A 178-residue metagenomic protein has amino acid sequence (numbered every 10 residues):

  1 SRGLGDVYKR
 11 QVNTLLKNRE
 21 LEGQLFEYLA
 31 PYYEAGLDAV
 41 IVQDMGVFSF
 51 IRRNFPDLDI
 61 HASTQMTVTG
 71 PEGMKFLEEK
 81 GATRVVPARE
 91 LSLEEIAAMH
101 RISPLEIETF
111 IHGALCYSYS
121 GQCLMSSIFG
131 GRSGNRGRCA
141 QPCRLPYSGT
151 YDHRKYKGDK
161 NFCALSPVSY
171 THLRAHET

Functional and structural regions predicted by a protein language model:
G3-Y8, A175-T178: Short, small-residue-biased leader/transition segments that mark boundaries at the very start of proteins
V7, Y156-P167: Active-site loops and adjacent core secondary-structure elements that bind or stabilize anionic groups
K9-F50, N54, D59-Q65: Active-site beta->alpha loop and helix N-cap motifs at the rims of alpha/beta catalytic domains
D44, L77, T109: Conserved, mostly hydrophobic/aromatic
M45-I51, E90-I102: Active-site-adjacent beta->alpha loops and helix N-cap segments on the catalytic face of soluble alpha/beta enzymes
E72-F76, I96-A97: Catalytic cores of alpha/beta
I102-Y147: Conserved anion-binding
S169-R174: Long hydrophobic segments that form regular secondary structure
